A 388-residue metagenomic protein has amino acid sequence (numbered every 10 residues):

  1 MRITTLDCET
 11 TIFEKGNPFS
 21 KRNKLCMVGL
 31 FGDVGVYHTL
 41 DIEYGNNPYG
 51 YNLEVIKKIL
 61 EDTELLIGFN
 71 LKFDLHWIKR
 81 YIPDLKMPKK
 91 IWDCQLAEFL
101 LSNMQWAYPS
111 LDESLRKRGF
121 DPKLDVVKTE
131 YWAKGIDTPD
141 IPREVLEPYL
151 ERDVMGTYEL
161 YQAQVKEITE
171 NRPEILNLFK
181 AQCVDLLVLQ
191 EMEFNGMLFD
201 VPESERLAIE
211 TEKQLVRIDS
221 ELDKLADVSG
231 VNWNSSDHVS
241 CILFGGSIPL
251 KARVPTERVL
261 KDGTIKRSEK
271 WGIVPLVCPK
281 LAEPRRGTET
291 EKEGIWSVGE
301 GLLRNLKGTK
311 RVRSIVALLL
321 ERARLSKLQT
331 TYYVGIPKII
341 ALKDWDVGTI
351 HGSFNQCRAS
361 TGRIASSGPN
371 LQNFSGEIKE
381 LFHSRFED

Functional and structural regions predicted by a protein language model:
M1-E9, F13-E14, P18-N23, K117 (+2 more regions): Conserved "right-hand" nucleotidyltransferase catalytic core of DNA-directed polymerases
E14, N23-C26, V34-T169: Active-site-proximal helix-loop-helix substrate-binding element of RNase H-like nuclease domains
